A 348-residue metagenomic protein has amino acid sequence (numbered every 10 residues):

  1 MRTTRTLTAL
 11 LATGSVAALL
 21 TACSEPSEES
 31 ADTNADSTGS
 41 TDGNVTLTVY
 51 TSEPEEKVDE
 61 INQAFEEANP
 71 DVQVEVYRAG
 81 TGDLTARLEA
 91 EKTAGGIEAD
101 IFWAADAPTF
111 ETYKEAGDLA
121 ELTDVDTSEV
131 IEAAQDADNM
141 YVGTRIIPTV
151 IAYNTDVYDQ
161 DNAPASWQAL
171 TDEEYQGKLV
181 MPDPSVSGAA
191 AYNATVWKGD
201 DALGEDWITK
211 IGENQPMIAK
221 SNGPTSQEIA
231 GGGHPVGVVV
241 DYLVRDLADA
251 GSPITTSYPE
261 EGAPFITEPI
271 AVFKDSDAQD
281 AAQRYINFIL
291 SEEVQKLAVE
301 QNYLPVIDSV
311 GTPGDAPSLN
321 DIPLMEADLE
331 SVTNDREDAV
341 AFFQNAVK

Functional and structural regions predicted by a protein language model:
L19-A22: C-terminal motif of bacterial Sec signal peptides marking the signal peptidase cleavage site
S24-S27: Bacterial signal peptide processing site
G43-N44, T51-Q73, D83, L88-E89 (+2 more regions): Short, polar/charged alpha-helical segment
S52-D59, Y77, T81-G82, I97-H234: Extracytoplasmic ligand-binding site segments that recognize negatively charged/polar headgroups
P108-T112, H234-P253: A ligand-binding cleft/hinge motif common to bilobed small-molecule-binding domains
I147, T209-I211, A219, A250-S276: Periplasmic-binding protein-like
A152-V157, K198, I266-A278, L297-A298: A bilobed periplasmic-binding-protein/Venus flytrap-type ligand-binding module shared by bacterial periplasmic
G177-P182, I289-G311: Periplasmic-binding protein-like
